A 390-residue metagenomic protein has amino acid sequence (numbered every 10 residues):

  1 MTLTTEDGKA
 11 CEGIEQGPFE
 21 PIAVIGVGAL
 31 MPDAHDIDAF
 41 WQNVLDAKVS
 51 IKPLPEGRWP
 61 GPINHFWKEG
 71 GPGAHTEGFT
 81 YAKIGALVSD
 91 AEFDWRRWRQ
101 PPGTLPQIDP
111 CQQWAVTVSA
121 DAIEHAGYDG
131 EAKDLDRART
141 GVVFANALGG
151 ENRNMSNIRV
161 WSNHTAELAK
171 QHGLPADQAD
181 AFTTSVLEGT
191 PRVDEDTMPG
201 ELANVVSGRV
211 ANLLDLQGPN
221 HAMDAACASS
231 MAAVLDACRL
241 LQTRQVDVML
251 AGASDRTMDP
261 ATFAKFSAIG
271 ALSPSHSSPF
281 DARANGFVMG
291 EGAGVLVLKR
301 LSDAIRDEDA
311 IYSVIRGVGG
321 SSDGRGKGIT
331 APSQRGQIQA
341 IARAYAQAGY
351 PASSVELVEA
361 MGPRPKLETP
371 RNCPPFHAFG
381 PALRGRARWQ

Functional and structural regions predicted by a protein language model:
T2-Q390: Condensing-enzyme catalytic core of the thiolase-fold
